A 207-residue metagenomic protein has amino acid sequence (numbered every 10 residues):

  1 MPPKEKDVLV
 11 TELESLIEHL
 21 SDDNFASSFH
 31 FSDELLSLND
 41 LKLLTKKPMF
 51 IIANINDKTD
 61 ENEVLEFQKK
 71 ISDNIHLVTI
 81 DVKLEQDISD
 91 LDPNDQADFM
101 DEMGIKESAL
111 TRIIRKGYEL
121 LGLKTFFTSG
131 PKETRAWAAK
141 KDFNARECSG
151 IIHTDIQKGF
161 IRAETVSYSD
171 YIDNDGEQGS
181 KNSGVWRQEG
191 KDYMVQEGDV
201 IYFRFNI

Functional and structural regions predicted by a protein language model:
M1-E197, I201, N206-I207: C-terminal-of-GTPase-core extension/linker across diverse P-loop GTPases
